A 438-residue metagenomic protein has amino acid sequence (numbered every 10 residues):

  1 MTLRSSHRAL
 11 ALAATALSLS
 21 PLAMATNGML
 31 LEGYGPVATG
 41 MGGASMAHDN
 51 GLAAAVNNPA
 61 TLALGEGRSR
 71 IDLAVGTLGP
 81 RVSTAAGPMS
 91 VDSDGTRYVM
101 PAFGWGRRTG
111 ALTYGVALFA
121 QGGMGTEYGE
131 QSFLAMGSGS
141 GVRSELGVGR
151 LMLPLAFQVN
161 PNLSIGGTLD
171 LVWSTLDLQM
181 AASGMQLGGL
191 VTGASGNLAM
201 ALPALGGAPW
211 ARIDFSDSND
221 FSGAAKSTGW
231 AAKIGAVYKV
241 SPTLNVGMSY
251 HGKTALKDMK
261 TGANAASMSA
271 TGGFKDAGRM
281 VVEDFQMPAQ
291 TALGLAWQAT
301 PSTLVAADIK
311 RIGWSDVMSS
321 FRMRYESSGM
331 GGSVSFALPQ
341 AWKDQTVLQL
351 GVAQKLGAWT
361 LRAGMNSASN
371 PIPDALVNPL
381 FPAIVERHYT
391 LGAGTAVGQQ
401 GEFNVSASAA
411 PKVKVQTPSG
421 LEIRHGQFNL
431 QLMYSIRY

Functional and structural regions predicted by a protein language model:
T2-A11: Bacterial N-terminal signal peptides that target proteins for export
T26-T39, G87-M89, R97-Y438: Outer-membrane beta-barrel porins/channels
M29-S45, A63-R81: Transmembrane beta-strand segments of Gram-negative outer membrane beta-barrel proteins
A38, L52-A53, R68-G79, M100-A102 (+1 more regions): A common structural microfeature
G43-N50, G79-T96: Surface-exposed strand-loop-strand hairpins of Gram-negative outer-membrane beta-barrel proteins
M46-R68, W105-A111, G123, V159: Outer-membrane beta-barrel pore proteins
